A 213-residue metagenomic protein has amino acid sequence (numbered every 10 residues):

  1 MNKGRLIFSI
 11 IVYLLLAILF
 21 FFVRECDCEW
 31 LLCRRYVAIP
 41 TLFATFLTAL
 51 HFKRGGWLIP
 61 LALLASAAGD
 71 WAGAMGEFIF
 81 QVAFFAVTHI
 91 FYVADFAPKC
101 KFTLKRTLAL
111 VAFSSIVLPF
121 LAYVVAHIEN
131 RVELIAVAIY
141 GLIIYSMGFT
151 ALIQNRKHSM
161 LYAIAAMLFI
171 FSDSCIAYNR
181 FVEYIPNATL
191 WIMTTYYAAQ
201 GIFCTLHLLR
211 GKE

Functional and structural regions predicted by a protein language model:
M1-E213: Polytopic alpha-helical membrane-helix bundles and their juxtamembrane interface segments in multi-pass membrane
